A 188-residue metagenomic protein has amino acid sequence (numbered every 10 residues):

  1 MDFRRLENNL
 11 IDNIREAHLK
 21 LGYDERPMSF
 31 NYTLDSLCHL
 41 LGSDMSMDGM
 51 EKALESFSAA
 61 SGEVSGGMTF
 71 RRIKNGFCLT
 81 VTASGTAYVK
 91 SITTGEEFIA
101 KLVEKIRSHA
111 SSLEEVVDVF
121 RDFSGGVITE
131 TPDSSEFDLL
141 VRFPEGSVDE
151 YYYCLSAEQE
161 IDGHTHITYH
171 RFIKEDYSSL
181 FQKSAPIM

Functional and structural regions predicted by a protein language model:
D2-F3, V89-I99: Long, charge-rich, low-complexity intrinsically disordered regions
D2-F30: Positively charged, polyanion-binding regions of nucleic-acid-associated proteins
Y23-D44, I99-L102: Short glycine-rich, basic-tinged beta-strand/loop micro-motifs
Y23-R26, R71-N75, T129-E136, E160-D162: Short, ordered beta-strand-loop transition motifs
M28, C38-G67: Charge-enriched amphipathic alpha-helical scaffolds
A60-I92: Charged low-complexity interaction tracts in eukaryotic proteins
E96-F120: Long, charged/polar, surface-exposed segments that mediate recognition or autoinhibition
S112-Q159, T168-I187: A cross-family detector of function-defining hotspots
